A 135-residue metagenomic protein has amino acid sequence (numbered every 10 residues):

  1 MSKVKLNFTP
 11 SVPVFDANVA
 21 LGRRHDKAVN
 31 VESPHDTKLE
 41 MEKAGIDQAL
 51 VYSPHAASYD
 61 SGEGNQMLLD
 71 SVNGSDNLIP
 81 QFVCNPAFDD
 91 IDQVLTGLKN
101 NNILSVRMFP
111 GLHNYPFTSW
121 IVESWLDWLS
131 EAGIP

Functional and structural regions predicted by a protein language model:
M1-M67, W120: An N-terminally biased module of ancient metal coordination in phosphate/nucleic-acid-related enzymes
Q48, E63-P135: Active-site gating/metal-coordination segments in enzymes
